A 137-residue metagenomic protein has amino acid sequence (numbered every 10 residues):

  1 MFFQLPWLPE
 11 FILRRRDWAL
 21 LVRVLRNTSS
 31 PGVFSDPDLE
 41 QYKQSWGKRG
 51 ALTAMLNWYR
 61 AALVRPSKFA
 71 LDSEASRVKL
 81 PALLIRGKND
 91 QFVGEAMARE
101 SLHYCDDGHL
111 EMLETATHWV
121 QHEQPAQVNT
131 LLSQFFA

Functional and structural regions predicted by a protein language model:
M1-M112, S133-Q134: Flexible "cap/lid" subdomain of the alpha/beta-hydrolase fold that forms the substrate-access gate
D107-A137: Catalytic active-site module of serine/aspartate enzymes centered on a nucleophile-bearing elbow/loop
